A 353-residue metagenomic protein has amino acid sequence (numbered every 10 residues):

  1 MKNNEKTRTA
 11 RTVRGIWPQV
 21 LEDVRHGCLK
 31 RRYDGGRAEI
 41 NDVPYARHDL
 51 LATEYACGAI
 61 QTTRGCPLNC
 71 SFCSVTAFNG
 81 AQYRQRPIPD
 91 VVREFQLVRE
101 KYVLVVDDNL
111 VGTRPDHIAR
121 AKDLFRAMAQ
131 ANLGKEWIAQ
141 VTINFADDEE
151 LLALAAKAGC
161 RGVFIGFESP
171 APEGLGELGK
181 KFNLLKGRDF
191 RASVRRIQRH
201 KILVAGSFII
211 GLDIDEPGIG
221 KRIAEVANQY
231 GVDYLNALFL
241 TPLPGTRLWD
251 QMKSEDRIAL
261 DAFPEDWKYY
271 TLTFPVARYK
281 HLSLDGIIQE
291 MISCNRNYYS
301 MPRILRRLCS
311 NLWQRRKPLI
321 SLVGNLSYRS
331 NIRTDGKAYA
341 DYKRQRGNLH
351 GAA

Functional and structural regions predicted by a protein language model:
M1, L68, T113-D116, E173-G179 (+3 more regions): Flexible glycine/acidic-rich beta-alpha junction loops that bind and position SAM and/or redox cofactors in anaerobic
M1-E39, F239-G245: Glycine-rich beta-alpha loop elements in corrinoid/cobalamin-binding modules across cobalamin-dependent enzymes
M1-R14, L154-V163, R222-A237: Structural recognition of alpha->loop->beta junctions
R11-T12, A77, D107, F167 (+2 more regions): Residues that line or immediately flank small-molecule/substrate-binding pockets and catalytic motifs
I16-D23, D90, D123, A192 (+3 more regions): Alpha-helical elements of Rossmann-like donor-binding domains used by nucleotide-donor carbohydrate transfer enzymes
D23, R247-D250, L260-A353: Radical SAM enzyme core and accessory elements
R25-R32, N69-C73, L322: N-terminal pre-core extensions flanking Radical SAM catalytic domains
N41-A205, L212, P217-E225: Radical SAM [4Fe-4S] cluster-binding motif and immediate context
